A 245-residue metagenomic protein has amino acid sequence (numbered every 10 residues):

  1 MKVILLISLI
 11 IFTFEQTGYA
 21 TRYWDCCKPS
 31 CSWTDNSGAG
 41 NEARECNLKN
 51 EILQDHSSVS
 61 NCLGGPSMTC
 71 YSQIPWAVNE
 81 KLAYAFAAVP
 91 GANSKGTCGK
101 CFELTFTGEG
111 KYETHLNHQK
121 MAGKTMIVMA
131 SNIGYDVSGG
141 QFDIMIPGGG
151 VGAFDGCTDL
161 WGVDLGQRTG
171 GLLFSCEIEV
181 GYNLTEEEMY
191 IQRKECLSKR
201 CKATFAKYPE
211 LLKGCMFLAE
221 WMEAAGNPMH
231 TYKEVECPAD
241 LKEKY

Functional and structural regions predicted by a protein language model:
K2-Y245: Mature exported/compartmentalized surface modules and terminal targeting/interaction regions
